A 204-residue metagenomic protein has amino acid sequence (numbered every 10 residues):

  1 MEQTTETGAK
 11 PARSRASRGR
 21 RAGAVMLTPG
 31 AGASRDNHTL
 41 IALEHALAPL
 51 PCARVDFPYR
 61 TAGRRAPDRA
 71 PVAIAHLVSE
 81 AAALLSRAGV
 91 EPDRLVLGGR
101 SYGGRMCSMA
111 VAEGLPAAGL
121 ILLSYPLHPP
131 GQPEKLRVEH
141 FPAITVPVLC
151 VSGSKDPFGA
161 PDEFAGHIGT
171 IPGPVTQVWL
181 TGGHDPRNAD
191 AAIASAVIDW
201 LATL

Functional and structural regions predicted by a protein language model:
E2, T7-R94, R105, W179 (+1 more regions): Serine-hydrolase catalytic machinery in alpha/beta-hydrolase-like enzymes
T39-L40, E134-R137, V146, A160-I168: Short alpha-helix in the alpha/beta-hydrolase fold that links the catalytic acid
R94-G99, L123: Short beta-strand immediately N-terminal to the catalytic nucleophile in serine-hydrolase-like folds
G99-C107: Gly/Ala-rich beta-loop-alpha elbow adjacent to hydrolase catalytic centers
P116-P130: A conserved short beta-strand
I144-T145, C150-S152, D156: Short beta-strand/loop motif that positions the catalytic acidic residue of the alpha/beta-hydrolase fold
S154-G159, D185-P186: Acidic catalytic loop of the alpha/beta-hydrolase fold
R187-W200: Post-His helix in hydrolase/transferase enzymes
